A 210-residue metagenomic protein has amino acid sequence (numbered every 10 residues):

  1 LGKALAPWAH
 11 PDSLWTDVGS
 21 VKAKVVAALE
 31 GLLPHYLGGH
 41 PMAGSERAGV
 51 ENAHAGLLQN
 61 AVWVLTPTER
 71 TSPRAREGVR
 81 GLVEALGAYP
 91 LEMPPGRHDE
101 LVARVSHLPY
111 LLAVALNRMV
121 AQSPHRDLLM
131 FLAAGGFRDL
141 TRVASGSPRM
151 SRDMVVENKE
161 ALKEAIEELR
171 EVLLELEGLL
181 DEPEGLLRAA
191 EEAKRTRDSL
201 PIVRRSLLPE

Functional and structural regions predicted by a protein language model:
L1-E51: Rossmann-like NAD(P)(H) cofactor-binding subdomain of soluble oxidoreductases
G2-K3, V26, P73-E77, I166: Conserved strand-to-helix beginnings and helix N-cap segments that scaffold or border functional pockets
K22, E46, T71-S72, L162: Alpha-helix N-cap/loop-to-helix initiation residues
E51-L57, D153: Short, flexible, solvent-exposed loop/turn segments with mixed acidic/basic and small polar residues
A55-R142: Internal alpha-helical scaffold of NAD(P)-dependent oxidoreductase catalytic cores
R126-K194: Interdomain hinge/lid region at the active-site interface of Rossmann-like NAD(P)-dependent oxidoreductases
P201-E210: Long, positively charged, glycine-interspersed low-complexity recognition regions
